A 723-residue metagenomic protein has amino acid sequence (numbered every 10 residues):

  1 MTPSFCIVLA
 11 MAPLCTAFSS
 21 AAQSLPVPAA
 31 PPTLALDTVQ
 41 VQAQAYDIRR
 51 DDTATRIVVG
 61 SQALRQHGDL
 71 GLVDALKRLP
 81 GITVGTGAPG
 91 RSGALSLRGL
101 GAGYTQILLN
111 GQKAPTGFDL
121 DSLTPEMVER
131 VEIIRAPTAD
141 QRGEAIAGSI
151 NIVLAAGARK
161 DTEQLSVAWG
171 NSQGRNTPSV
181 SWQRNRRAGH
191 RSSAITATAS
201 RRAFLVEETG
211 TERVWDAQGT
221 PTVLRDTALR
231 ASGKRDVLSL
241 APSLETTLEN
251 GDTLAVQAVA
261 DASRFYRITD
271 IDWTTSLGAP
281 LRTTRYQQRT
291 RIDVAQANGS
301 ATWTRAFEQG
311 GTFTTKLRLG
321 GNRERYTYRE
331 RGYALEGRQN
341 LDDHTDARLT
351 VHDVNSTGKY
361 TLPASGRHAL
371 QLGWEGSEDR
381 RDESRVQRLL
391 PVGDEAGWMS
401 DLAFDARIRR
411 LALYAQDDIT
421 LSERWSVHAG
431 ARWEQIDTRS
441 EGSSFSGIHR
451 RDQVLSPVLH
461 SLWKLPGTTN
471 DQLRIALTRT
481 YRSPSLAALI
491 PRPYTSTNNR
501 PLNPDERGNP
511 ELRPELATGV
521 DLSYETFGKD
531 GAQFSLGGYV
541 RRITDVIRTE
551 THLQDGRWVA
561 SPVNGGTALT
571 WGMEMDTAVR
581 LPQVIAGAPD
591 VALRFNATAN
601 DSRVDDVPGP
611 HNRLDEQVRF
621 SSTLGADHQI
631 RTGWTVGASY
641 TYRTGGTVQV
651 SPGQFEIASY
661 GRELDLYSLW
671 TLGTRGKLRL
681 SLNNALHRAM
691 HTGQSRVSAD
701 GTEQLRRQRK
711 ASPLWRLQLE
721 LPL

Functional and structural regions predicted by a protein language model:
D37-L70, A94-S96, A102-T105, A158: N-terminal periplasmic "start-of-domain" segments of outer-membrane beta-barrel proteins
L72-A75, G93-S96, I133, A145-V167 (+1 more regions): N-terminal periplasmic accessory domains that precede and gate Gram-negative outer-membrane beta-barrel machines
V73-K113: Extracytoplasmic beta-strand/coil segments of soluble accessory domains associated with Gram-negative outer-membrane
S96, Q112-T138, W182, P242: Short acidic/polar hinge/loop motifs at secondary-structure boundaries that mediate gating or recognition
Q288, V294-Q296, L349, L402-R409 (+6 more regions): Outer-membrane beta-barrel signature, preferentially recognizing the C-terminal barrel domain of Gram-negative
R323, R380-D382, D437, H449 (+5 more regions): Surface-exposed extracellular loop regions of Gram-negative outer-membrane beta-barrel proteins, predominantly
S426-V427, Q533-I543, V559-G646, V650: Gram-negative outer-membrane beta-barrel transporters
G645-T647, L669-L723: C-terminal beta-signal and adjacent terminal beta-strands/loops of Gram-negative outer-membrane beta-barrel proteins
